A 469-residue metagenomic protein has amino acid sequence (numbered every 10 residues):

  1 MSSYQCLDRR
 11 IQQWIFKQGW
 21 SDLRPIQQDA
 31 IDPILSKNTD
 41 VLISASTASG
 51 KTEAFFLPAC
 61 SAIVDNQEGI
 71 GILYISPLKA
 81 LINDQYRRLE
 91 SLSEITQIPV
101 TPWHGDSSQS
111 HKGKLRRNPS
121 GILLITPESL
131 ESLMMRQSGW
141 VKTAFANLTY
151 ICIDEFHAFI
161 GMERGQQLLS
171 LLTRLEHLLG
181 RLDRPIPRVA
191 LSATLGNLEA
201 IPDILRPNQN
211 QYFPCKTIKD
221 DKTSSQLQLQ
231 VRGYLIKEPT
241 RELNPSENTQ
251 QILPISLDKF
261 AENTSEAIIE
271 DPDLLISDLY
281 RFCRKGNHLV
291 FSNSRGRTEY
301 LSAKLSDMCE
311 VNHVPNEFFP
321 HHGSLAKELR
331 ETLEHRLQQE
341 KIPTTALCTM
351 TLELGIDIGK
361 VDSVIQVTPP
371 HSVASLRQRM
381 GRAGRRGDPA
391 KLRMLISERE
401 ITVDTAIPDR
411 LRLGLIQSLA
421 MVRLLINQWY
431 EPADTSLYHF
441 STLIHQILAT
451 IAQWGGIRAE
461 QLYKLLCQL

Functional and structural regions predicted by a protein language model:
S2-F16, D22-P25, D29-S49, A54-E131 (+3 more regions): Helicase motor core with emphasis on the C-terminal RecA-like subdomain
